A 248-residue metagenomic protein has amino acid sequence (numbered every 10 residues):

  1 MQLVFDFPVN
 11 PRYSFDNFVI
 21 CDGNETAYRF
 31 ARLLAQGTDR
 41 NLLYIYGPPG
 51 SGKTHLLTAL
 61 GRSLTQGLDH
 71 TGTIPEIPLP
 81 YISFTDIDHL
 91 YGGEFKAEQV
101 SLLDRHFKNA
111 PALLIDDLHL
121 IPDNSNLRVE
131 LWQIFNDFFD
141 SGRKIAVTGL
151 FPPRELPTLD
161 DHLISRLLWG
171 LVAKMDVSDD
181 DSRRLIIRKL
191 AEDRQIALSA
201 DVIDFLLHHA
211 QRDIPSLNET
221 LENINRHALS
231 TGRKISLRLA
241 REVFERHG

Functional and structural regions predicted by a protein language model:
F5-T26: Dynamic helix-loop-helix/coil hinge segments at AAA+ ATPase domain boundaries and subdomain interfaces
D39-L57: Walker A/P-loop nucleotide-binding motif
T65, I74-A110, S125: Short glycine-rich substrate-engagement loop in P-loop NTPases that contacts/grips substrate
H119, D123, R128-T148, D161-R166: Conserved catalytic/switch belt of AAA+ P-loop NTPases
E155-P157, G170-S182: Conserved AAA+ ATPase "SRH/arginine-finger" region at the nucleotide-binding site
L156, I203, A228-H247: Conserved C-terminal helix/linker of AAA+ ATPases
G170, R184-A197: Conserved AAA+ ATPase "sensor/coupling" helix adjacent to the nucleotide-binding pocket
D204-H208, P215-L229: C-terminal helical "lid" of AAA+/P-loop NTPase domains
